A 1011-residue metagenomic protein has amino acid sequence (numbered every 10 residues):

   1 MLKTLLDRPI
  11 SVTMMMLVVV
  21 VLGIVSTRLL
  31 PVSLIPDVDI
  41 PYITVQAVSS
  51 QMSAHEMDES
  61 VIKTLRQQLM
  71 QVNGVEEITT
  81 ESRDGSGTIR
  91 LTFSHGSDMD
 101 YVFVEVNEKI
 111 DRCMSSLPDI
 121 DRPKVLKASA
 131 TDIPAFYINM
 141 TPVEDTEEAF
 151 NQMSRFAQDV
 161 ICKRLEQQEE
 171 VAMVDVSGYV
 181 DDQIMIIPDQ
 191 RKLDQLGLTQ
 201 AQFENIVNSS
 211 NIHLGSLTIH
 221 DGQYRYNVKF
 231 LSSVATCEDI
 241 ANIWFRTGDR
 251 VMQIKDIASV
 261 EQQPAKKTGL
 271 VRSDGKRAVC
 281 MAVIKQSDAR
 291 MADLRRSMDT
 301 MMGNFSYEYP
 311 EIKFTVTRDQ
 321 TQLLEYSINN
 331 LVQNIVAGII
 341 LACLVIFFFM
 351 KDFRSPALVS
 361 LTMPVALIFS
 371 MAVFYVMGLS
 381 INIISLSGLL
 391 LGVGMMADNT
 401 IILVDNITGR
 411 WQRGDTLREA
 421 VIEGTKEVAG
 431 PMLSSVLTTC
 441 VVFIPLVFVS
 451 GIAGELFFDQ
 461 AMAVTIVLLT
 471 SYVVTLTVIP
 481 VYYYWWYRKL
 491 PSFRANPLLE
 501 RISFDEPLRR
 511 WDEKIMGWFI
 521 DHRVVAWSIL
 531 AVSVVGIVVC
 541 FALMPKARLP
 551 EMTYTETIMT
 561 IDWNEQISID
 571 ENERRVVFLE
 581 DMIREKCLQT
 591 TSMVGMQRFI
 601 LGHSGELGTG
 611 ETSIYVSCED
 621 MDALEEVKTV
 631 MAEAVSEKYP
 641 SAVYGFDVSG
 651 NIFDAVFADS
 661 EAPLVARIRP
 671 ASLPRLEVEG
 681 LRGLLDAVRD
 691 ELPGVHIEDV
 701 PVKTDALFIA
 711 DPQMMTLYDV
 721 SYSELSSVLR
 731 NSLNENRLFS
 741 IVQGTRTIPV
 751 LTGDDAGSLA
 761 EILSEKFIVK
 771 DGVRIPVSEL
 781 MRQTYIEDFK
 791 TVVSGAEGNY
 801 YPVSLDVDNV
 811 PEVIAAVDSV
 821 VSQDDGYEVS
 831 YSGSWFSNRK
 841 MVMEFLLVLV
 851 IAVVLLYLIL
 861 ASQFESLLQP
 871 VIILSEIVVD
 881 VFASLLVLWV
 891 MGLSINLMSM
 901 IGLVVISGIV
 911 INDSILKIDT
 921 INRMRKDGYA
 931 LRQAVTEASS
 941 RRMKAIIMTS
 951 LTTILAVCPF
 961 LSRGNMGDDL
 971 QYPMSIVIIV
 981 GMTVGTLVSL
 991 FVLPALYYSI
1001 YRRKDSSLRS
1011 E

Functional and structural regions predicted by a protein language model:
M1-V32, V428, P497-P550, A666 (+1 more regions): Signature of alpha-helical transmembrane segments and their immediate interfacial
L2-P9, E325-N382, F448-I452, F767 (+3 more regions): Interfacial segments of transmembrane alpha-helices in multi-pass membrane proteins
M57-S129, R191-I212, S233, E571-S660 (+1 more regions): Solvent-exposed, membrane-proximal periplasmic/extracellular interface segments of envelope transport and secretion
T79-D84, A128, S154-I284, S672 (+1 more regions): Beta-strand-rich non-transmembrane domains
S177-Y179, D256-A258, L270-L344, P445 (+4 more regions): Juxtamembrane "pre-transmembrane" interface segments
T317, I328, V404, R410-L437 (+3 more regions): Helix-loop junctions and hydrophobic alpha-helical segments within the transmembrane domains of large membrane
Q320, S641-K1004: C-terminal transmembrane helical bundles of large multi-pass transporters and their helix-start/helix-kink determinants
V393-I407, V428-F448, E455-L499, I614 (+4 more regions): Transmembrane alpha-helices and their membrane-interface boundaries in multi-pass membrane transporters and channels
